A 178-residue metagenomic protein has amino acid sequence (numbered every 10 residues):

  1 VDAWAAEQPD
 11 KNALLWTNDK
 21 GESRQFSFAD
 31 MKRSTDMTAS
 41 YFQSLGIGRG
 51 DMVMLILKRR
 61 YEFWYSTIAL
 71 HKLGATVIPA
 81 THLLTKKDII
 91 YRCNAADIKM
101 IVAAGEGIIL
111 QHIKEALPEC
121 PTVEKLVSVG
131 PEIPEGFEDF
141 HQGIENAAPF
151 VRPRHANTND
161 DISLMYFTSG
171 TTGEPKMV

Functional and structural regions predicted by a protein language model:
P9-N12, S128-E135, E145-F167, E174: Conserved pre-ATP/AMP-binding loop-to-beta segment of ANL
D10, L14-I68, T85-I90, H141-E145 (+1 more regions): Conserved AMP-binding/adenylate-forming core of the ANL superfamily
Q25-A29, S163-V178: Conserved AMP-binding A3 loop
D36-S40, N94-D97, G173: Solvent-exposed alpha-helix faces
D51, A75, D160-D161: Surface-exposed loop/turn positions
V53, L70, I101, I162 (+1 more regions): Conserved S/T- and glycine-rich ATP-binding loop of Class I adenylate-forming
I68, K72-E145: Structural core segment of the AMP-binding/adenylate-forming
